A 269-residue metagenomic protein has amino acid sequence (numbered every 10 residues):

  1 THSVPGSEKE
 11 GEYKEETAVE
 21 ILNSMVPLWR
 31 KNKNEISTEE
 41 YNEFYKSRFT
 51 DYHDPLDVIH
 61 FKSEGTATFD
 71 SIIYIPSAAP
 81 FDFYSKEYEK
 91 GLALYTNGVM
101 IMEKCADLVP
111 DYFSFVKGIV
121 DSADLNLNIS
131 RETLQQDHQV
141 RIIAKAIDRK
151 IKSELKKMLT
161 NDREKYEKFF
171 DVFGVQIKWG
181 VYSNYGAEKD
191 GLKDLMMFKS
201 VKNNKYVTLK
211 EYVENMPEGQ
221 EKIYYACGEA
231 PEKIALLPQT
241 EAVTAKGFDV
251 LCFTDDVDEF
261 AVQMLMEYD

Functional and structural regions predicted by a protein language model:
T1-D269: Conserved GHKL (Bergerat-fold) ATPase module
